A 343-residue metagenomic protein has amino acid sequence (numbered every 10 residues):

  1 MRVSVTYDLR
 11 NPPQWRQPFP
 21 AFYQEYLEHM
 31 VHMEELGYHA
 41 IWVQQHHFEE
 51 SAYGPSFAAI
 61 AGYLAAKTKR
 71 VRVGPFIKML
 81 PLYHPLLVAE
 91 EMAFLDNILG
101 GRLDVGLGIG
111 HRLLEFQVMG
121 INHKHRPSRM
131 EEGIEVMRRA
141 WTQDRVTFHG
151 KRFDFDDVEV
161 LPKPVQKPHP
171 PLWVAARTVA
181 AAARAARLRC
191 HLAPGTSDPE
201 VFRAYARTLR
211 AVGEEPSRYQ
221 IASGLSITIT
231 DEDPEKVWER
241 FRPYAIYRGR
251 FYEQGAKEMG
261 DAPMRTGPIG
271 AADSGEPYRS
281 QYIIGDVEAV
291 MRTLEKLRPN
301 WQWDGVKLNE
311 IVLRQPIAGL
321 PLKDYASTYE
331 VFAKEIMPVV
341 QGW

Functional and structural regions predicted by a protein language model:
M1-V73, K167-P170: N-terminal beta1-alpha1-beta2 module of alpha/beta enzyme domains
V3-Y7, I41-V43, V73-P75, L103-L107 (+4 more regions): Hydrophobic faces of well-ordered beta-strands that scaffold small-molecule active sites in alpha/beta enzyme cores
V5-Y7, H125-V160, P199-E310, Q341-W343: An alpha-helical appendage that flanks or caps ligand/catalytic pockets
L9-Q24, K78-L86, Q166-A176, I227-T230 (+1 more regions): Active-site mouth loops of central-metabolism enzymes
M33, G37, Q45, L64 (+9 more regions): Conserved, mostly hydrophobic/aromatic
E34-E35, A61-R70, M92, D96-L103 (+4 more regions): Acidic (Asp/Glu)-rich catalytic clusters
S51-P75, R129-G133, Y329-W343: Alpha-helix-loop-beta-strand connector modules within alpha/beta enzyme cores
H84-L188, D198-R203, R207-R210, P216-S217: Internal, glycine-rich beta/alpha segment that forms the wall or movable "lid" of small-molecule/cofactor binding
